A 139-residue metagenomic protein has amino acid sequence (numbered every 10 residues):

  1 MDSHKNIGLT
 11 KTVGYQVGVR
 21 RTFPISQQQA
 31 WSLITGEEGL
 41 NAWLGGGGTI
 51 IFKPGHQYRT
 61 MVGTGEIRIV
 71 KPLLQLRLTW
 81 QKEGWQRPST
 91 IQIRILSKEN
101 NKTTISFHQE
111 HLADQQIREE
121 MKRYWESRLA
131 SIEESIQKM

Functional and structural regions predicted by a protein language model:
M1-S3, E110-M139: A conserved amphipathic terminal alpha-helix motif
M1-T49: Hydrophobic ligand-binding cavity/cleft-lining segments
F23-S26, G36, L73, L78 (+1 more regions): Intrinsically disordered, low-complexity regions enriched in Ser/Pro/Gly/Gln/His and often acidic
N41-A42, T49, P54-S106, E110-A113 (+1 more regions): Hydrophobic-ligand binding "helix-grip"
